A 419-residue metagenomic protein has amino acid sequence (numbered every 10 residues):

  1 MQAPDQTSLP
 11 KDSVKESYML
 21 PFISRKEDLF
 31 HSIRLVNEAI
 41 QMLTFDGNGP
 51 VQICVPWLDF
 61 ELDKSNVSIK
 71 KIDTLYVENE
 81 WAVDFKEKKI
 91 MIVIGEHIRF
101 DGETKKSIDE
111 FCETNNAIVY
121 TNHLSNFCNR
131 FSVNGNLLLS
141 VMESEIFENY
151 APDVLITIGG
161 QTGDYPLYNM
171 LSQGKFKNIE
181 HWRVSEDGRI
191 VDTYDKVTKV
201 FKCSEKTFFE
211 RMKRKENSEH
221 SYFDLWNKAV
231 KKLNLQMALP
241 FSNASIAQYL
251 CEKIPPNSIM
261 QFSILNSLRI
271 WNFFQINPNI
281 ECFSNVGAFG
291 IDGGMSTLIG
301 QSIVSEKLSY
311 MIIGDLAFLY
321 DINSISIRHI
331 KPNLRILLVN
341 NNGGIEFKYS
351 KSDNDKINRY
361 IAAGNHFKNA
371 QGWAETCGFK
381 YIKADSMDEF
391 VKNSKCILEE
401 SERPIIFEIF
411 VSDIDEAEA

Functional and structural regions predicted by a protein language model:
M1-A39, T121-N227, R328-H329, I336 (+1 more regions): Glycine-rich, acidic loop regions that bind phosphate or pyrophosphate groups
M1-K11, F273-A419: Thiamine diphosphate
I40-G47, W81-I90, F111, F176 (+3 more regions): Glycine-rich phosphate/diphosphate-binding loops that line cofactor/substrate pockets in enzymes
N48-P50, V55-W81, F390-A419: Glycine/aspartate-rich loop-and-adjacent alpha/beta segment that forms the canonical ThDP
P56-F60, E96-I98, L124-S125, G160-G163 (+5 more regions): Short glycine-rich anion-binding loops that position phosphate/pyrophosphate groups of nucleotides and phosphorylated
K89-M91, V154, I259, L308-Y310: Structural motif
I94-W182, N277-S305, L319-N323, D385-S386: Glycine-rich, anion-gripping cofactor-binding loops and their flanking helix/strand elements in enzyme active sites
N227-E306: Active-site diphosphate/adenylate-binding microenvironment
